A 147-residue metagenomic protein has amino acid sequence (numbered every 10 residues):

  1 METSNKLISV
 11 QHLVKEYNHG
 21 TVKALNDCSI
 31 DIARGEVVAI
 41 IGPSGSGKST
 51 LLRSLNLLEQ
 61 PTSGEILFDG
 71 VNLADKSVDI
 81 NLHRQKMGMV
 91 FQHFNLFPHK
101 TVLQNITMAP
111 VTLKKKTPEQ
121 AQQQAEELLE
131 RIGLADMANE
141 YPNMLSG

Functional and structural regions predicted by a protein language model:
S4-G147: ABC family nucleotide-binding domain
